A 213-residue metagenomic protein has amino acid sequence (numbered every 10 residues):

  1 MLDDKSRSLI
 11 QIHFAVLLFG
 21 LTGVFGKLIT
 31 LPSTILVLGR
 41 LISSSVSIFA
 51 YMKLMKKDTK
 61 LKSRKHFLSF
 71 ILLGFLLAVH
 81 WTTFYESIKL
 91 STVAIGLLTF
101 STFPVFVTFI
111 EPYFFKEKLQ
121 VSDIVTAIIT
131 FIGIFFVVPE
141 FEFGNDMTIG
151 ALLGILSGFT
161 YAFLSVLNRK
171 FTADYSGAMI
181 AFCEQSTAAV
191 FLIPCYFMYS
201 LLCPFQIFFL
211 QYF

Functional and structural regions predicted by a protein language model:
M1-L38, F75, T83, N145-K170 (+1 more regions): Glycine-/small-residue-enriched transmembrane alpha-helix faces in small-molecule transporters and effluxers
S6-Q11, I35-A50, D123-I129, I149 (+3 more regions): Hydrophobic alpha-helical transmembrane segments of multi-pass integral membrane proteins, especially transporters
T30, L90, K116-K118, D174: Helix-loop interface residues and adjacent transmembrane-helix termini in multi-pass membrane transporters, primarily
I35-S45, Y85-K116, S157: Specific alpha-helical transmembrane segments that line the substrate/conduction pathway and gating interfaces
I48, M52, I71, L119-P139 (+2 more regions): Hydrophobic transmembrane alpha-helices of multi-pass small-molecule transport proteins
F49, M55-I95, F100, F136 (+1 more regions): Specific transmembrane alpha-helical segments of multi-pass solute transporters/efflux pumps, especially DMT/EamA
R64, L68, L97-F100, K116-F136 (+2 more regions): Loop-to-transmembrane alpha-helix entry segments
Y85-L90, P139-M147, L201-F205: Membrane-interface helix caps and helix-loop-helix hairpins in membrane proteins
